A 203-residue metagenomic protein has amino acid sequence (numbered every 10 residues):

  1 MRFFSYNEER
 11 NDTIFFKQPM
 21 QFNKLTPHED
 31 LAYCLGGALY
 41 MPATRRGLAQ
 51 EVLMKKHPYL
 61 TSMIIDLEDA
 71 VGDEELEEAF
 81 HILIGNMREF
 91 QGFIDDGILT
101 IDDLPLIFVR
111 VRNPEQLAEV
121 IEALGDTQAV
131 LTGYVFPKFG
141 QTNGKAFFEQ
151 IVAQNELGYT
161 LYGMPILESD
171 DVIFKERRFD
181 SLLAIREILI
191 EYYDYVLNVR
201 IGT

Functional and structural regions predicted by a protein language model:
R2-T203: Conserved alpha/beta-domain cores
